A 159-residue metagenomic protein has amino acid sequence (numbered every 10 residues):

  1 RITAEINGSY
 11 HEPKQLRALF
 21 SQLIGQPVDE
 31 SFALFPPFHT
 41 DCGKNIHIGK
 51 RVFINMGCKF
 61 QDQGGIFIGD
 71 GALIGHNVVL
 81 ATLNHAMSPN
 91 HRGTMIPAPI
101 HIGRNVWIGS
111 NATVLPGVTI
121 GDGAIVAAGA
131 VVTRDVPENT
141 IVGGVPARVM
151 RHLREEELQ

Functional and structural regions predicted by a protein language model:
R1-S31, A147-R151, E155-Q159: Terminal amphipathic alpha-helical/low-complexity segments used for targeting or macromolecular assembly
F38-I48, F53-T119, V145-Q159: Flexible, glycine/small-residue-enriched loop-and-beta-strand segment within the central core of proteins
W107, I125, I141-G143: Short-chain dehydrogenase/reductase
V118-G121, V136: Extended beta-solenoid/beta-helix repeat architectures
I125-V132: C-terminal/domain-terminus segments
V136-E138, G143-P146: Acidic, glycine-centered active-site loop in nucleotide-sugar glycosyltransferases
